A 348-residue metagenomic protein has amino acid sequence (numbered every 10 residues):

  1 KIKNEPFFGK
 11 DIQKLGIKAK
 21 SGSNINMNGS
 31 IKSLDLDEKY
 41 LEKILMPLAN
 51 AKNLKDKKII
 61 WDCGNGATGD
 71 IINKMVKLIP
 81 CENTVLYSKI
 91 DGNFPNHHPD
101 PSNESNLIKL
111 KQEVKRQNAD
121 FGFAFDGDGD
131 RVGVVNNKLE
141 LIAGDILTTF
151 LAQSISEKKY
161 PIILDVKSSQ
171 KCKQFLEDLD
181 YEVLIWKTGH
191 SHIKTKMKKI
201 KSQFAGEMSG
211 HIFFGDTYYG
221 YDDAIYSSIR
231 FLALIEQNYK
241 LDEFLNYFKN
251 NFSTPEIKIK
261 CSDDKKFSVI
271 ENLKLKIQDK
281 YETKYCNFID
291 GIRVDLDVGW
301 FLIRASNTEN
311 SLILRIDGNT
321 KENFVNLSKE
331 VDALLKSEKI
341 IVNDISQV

Functional and structural regions predicted by a protein language model:
K1-K3, F125-K138: Active-site microenvironments of hydrolase-like enzyme catalytic domains
K1-Q117: Gly/Ser/Thr-enriched, mixed-charge loops and adjacent short helices that form phosphate/oxyanion-binding elements
P6-F7, Q13-L48, N137-M208, I212-F214: Proline/glycine-rich low-complexity loops and linkers
G16, E42-L45, D70-N73, K77 (+7 more regions): Predominant activation on well-ordered alpha-helical scaffold segments within soluble catalytic domains
N65-G69, G129-D130, S168-Q170: Gly/Ser/Thr-rich loops at beta-strand to alpha-helix junctions that form or flank small-molecule/cofactor-binding
D126-G127, L141-I146, Y218-D223: Short glycine/threonine-rich catalytic loop with a Thr-x-Gly-x-Asp
K158-V348: Phosphate-binding and adjacent anionic-ligand microenvironments
